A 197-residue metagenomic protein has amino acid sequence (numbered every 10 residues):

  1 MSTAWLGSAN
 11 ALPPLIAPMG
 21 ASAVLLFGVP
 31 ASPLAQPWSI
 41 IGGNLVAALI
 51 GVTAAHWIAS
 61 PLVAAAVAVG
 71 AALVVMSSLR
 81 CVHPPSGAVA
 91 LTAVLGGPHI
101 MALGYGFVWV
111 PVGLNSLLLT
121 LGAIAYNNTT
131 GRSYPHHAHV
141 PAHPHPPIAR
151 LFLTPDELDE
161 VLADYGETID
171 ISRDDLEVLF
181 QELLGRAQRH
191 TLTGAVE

Functional and structural regions predicted by a protein language model:
M1-I50, A59-A66, G104-W109, G113 (+5 more regions): Alpha-helical transmembrane segments and their membrane-interface boundaries that form or gate the permeation pathway
V24-L26, G51-A55, M76, A90-L95: Generic transmembrane alpha-helix signature in multi-pass membrane proteins, especially transporters/channels
P30-S39, M76-G87: Membrane-helix interface "capping/anchor" motifs
H56-V67, V82-V89: Subset of alpha-helical transmembrane segments and adjacent helix-loop junctions that display helix-helix
S60, A71, V75: Anion-binding (especially nucleotide phosphate/pyrophosphate-binding) glycine-rich loop and adjoining beta-alpha core
P85, L176-E197: Hydrophobic alpha-helical transmembrane segments and immediately flanking/interface helices in integral membrane
A90-F107: Transmembrane helix-loop junctions at the membrane interface of multipass transporters and ion channels
I169-L176: Short, surface-exposed acidic
